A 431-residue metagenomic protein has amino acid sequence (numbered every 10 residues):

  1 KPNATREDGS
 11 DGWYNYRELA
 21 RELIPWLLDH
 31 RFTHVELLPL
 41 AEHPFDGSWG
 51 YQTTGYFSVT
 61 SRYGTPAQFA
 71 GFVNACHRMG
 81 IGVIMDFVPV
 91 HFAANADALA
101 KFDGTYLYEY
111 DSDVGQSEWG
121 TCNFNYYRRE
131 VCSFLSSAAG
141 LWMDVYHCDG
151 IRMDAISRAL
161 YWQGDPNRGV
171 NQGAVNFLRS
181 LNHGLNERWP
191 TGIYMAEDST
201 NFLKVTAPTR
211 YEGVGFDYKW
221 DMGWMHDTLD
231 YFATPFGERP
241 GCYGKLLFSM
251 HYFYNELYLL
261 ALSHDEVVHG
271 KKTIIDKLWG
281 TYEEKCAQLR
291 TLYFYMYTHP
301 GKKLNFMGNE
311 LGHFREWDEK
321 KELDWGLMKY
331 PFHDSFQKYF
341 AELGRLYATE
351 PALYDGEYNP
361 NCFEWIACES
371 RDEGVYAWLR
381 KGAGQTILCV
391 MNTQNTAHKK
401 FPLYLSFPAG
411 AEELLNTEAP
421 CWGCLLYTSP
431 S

Functional and structural regions predicted by a protein language model:
K1-Q116, R128-C132, A159, V170-L185 (+2 more regions): Acidic/aromatic-lined carbohydrate-recognition and catalytic surfaces of CAZymes acting on diverse glycans
L28, M143-D144, Y297: Non-catalytic positions within long, well-ordered alpha-helices that form the structural scaffold/packing of enzyme
L37, C76, W142, M153 (+1 more regions): Conserved, mostly hydrophobic/aromatic
A138-Q163: Active-site groove signature of glycoside hydrolases
H147-D149, Y161-K320, A348, Y354-L403 (+1 more regions): Conserved alpha/beta catalytic core and glycan-binding cleft of carbohydrate-active enzymes
S335-A352: Catalytic cores of secreted or luminal carbohydrate-active enzymes
E418-L426: Acidic, Ser/Thr/Pro-rich beta/coil linker or hinge segments at domain junctions
Y427-S431: Conserved small/polar residues in nucleotide/adenosyl-binding loops
